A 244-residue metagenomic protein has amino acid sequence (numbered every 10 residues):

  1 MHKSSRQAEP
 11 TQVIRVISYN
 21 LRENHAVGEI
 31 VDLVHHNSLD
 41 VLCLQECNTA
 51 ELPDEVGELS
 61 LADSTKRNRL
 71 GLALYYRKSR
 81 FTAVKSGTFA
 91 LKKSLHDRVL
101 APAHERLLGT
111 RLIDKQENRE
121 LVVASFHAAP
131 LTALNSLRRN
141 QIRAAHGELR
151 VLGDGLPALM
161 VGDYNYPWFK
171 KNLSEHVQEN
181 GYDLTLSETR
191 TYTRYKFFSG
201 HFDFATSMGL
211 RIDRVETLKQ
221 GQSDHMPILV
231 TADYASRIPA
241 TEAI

Functional and structural regions predicted by a protein language model:
K3-S5, P10-V27: Boundary/entry segment of secreted carbohydrate-active catalytic domains
R15-N24, K92-A101, T132-L134: Acidic/histidine-rich helix-loop elements that form or flank divalent-metal/phosphate-binding sites at the catalytic
V16-L21, I30-P53, Y75, T110 (+5 more regions): Active-site beta-strand/loop signature of hydrolases that rely on acidic residues for catalysis
N24-G28, R69, S199: Structural motif corresponding to alpha-helix initiation and N-cap regions
A26, I30, R138-Q141: Stable alpha-helical elements in mature extracytoplasmic
V41-E120, L218-Q220: Structured beta-strand-rich core segments of catalytic domains in phosphoester-bond hydrolases
R80, K85-S86, R150-L156, Y164-I244: Metal-dependent phosphoester-hydrolase catalytic domains
H127-A145, W168-V177, T185: Active-site-proximal segments of metal-dependent phosphoesterases and phosphodiesterases across multiple
